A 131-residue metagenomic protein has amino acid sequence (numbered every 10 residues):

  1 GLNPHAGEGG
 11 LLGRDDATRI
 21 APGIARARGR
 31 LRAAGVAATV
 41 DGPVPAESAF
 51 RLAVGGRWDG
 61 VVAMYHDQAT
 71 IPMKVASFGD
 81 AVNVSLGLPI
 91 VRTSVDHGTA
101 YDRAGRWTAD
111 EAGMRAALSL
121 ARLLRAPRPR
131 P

Functional and structural regions predicted by a protein language model:
G1-A27: Active-site rim beta-loop-alpha module in soluble metabolic enzymes
G23-P131: Glycine-rich phosphate/nucleotide-binding loop
